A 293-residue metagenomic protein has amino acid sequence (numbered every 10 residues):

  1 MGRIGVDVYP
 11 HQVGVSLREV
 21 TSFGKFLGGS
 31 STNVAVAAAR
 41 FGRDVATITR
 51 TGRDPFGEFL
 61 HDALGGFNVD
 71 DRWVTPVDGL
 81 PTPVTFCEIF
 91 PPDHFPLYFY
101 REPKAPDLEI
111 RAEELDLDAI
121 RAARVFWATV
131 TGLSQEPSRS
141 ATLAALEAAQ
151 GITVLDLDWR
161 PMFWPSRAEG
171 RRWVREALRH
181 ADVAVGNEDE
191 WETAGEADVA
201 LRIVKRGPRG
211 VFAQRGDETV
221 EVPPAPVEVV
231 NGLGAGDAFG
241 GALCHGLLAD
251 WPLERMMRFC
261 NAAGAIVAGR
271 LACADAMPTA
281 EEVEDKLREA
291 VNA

Functional and structural regions predicted by a protein language model:
M1, G65-G66, D71, F90-T219 (+3 more regions): Ribokinase/PfkB-type carbohydrate-kinase core domain
M1-D70: Glycine-rich phosphate/adenosyl-contacting loop at the front of the ribokinase-like
I4, L157, A238: Active-site metal-binding loops of divalent metal-dependent hydrolases
H11-S22, W127, E218-E228: Glycine/charged-rich beta-loop-alpha catalytic/anionic-binding loops adjacent to active sites
A38, N187, G236: Short, conserved phosphate/pyrophosphate- and ester-handling motifs at nucleotide-, phospho-/glycolipid
R50-G52, R72-L80, A200-R206: Beta-strand->loop->alpha-helix junctions that form or flank phosphate-binding loops in nucleotide-handling enzymes
G195-A293: Conserved phosphate-binding/catalytic region of the ribokinase-like
